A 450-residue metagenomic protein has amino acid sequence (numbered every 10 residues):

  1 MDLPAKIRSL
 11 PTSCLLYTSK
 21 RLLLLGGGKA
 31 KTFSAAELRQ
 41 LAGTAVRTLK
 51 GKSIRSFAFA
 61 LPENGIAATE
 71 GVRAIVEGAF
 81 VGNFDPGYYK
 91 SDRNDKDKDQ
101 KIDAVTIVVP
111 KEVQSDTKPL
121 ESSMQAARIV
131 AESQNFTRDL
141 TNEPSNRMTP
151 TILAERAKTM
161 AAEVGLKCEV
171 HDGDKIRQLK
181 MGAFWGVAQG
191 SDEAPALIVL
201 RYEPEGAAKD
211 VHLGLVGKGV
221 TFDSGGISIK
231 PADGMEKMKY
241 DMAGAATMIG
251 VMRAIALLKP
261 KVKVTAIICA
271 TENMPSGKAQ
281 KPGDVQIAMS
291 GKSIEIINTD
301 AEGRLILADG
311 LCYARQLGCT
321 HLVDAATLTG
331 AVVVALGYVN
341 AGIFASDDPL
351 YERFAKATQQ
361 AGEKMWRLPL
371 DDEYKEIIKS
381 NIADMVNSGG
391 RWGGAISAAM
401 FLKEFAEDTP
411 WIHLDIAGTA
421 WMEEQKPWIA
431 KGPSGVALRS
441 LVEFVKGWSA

Functional and structural regions predicted by a protein language model:
M1-P4, R8-G219: Short amphipathic alpha-helical segment within the helicase RecA-like ATPase core that mediates nucleic-acid
D2, R8, A154-A450: A generic structural signal for tightly packed, nonpolar segments enriched in small/aliphatic residues
